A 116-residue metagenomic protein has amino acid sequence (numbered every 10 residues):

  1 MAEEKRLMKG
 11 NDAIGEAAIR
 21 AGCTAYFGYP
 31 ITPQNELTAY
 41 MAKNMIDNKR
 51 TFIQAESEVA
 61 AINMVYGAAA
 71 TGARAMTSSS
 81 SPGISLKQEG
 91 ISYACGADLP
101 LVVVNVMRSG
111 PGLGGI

Functional and structural regions predicted by a protein language model:
M1-I116: Thiamine diphosphate
